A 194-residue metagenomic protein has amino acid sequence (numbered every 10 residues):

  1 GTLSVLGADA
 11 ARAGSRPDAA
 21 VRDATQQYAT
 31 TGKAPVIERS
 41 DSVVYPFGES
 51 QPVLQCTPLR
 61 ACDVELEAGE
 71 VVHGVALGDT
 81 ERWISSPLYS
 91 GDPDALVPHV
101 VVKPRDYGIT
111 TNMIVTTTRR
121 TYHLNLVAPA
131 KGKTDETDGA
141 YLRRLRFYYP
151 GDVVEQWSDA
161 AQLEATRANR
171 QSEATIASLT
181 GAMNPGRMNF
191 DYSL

Functional and structural regions predicted by a protein language model:
G1-L194: A general "mature secreted/periplasmic domain" signal
